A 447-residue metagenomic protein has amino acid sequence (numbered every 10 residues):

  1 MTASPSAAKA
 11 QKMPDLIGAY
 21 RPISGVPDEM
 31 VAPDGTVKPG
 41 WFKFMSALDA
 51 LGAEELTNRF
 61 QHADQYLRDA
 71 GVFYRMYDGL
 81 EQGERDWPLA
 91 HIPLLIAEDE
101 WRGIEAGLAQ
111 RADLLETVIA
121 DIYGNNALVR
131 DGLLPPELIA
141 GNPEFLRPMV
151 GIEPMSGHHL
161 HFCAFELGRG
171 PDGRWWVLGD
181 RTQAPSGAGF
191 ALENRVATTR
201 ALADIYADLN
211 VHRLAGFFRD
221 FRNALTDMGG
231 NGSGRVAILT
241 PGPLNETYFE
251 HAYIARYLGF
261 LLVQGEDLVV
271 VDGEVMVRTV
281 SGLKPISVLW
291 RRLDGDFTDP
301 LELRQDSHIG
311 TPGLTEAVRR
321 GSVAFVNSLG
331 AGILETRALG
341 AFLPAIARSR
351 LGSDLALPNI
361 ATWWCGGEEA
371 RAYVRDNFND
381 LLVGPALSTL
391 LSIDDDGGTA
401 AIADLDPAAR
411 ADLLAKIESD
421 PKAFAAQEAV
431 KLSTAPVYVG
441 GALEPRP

Functional and structural regions predicted by a protein language model:
M1-P447: Preference for protein termini
